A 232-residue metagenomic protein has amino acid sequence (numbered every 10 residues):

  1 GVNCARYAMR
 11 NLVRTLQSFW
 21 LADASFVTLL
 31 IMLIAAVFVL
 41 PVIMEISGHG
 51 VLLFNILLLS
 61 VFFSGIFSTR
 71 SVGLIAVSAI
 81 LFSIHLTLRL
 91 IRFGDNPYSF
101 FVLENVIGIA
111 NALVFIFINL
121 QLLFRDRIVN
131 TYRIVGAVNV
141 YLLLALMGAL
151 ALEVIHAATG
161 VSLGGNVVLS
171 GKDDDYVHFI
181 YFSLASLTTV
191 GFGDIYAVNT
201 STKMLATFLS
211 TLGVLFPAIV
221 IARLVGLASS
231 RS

Functional and structural regions predicted by a protein language model:
N11, L30-M44, S60-F63, H85-F93: Membrane-embedded alpha-helical segments in integral membrane proteins
R14-L30: N-terminal membrane topogenic signal
F38-V51, G65-G73, G94-D95: Short, hydrophobic transmembrane alpha-helix segments
I43-I46, I56, M147-Y181: Outer-pore turret/helix-boundary of cation channels
M44-L58, F101-N111, V177-I180: Structural signature of hydrophobic alpha-helical transmembrane segments
G73-I84, F101-I109, T131-N139: Cytoplasmic-side transmembrane-helix entry/capping segments in multi-pass membrane proteins
F115-V161: Pore-domain transmembrane helices of cation channels
D174-R231: Pore domain of cation channels
